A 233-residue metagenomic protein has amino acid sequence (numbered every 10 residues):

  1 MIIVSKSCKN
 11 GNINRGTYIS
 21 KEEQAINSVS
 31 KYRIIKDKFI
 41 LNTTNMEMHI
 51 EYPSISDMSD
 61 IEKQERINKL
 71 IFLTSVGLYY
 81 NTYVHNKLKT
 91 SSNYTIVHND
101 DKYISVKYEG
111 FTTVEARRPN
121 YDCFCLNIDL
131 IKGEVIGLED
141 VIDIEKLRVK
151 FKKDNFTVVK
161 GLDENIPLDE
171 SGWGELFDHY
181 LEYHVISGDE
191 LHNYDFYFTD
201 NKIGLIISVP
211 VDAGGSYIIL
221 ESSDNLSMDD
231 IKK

Functional and structural regions predicted by a protein language model:
V4-K233: Compositionally biased intrinsically disordered regions enriched in Thr/Gly
